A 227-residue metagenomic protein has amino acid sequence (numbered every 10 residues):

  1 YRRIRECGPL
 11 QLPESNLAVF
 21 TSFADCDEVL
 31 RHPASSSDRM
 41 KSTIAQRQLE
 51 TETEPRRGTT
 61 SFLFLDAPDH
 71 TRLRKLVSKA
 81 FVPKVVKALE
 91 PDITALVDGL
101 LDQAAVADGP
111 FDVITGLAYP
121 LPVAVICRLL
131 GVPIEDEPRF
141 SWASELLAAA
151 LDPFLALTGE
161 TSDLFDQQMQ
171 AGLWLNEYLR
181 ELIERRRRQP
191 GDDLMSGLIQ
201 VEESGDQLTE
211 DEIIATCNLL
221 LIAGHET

Functional and structural regions predicted by a protein language model:
Y1-I114, V123-S141, E145-T161, F165-G172 (+1 more regions): Active-site substrate-recognition loop segments, prototypically the cytochrome P450 B′-helix/B-C loop
C26, L73, A118-Y119, V123 (+4 more regions): Short runs of predominantly hydrophobic/aromatic residues within well-ordered alpha helices that form helix-helix
V82, V86, E184, R188 (+2 more regions): Alpha-solenoid HEAT/Armadillo repeat architecture
A105-P110, R188-G191, E203-T209: Short, glycine- and charge-enriched coil/turn segments that flank and shape catalytic ligand pockets
Y119, V123, L175-N176, E202-T227: Central I-helix of cytochrome P450 enzymes
P133-I134, I183-D192: Proline-centered turn/helix-capping motifs that create local helix->coil transitions or kinks
Q168-Y178, I183-R187, I214: Metal-assisted phosphate- and nucleotidyl-transfer catalytic regions
G172, E181, D192-E202: Amphipathic alpha-helical interface segments
